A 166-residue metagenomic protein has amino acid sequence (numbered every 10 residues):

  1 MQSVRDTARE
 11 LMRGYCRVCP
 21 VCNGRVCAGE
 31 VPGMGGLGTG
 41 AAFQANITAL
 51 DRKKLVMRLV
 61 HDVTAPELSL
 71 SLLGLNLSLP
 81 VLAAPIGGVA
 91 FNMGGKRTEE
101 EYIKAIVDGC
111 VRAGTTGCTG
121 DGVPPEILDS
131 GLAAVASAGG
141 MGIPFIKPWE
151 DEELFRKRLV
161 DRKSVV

Functional and structural regions predicted by a protein language model:
M1-L77: An N-cap/entry alpha-helix motif that binds or orients negatively charged groups
A83, C110: Conserved, mostly hydrophobic/aromatic
A84-E99, P144-E152: Active-site mouth loops of central-metabolism enzymes
R97-E100, G122-V135, P148-R158: Active-site-adjacent beta->alpha loops and helix N-cap segments on the catalytic face of soluble alpha/beta enzymes
K104-D108, V160: Alpha-helical segments flanking ligand/cofactor-binding loops in enzyme cores
V165: Conserved small/polar residues in nucleotide/adenosyl-binding loops
